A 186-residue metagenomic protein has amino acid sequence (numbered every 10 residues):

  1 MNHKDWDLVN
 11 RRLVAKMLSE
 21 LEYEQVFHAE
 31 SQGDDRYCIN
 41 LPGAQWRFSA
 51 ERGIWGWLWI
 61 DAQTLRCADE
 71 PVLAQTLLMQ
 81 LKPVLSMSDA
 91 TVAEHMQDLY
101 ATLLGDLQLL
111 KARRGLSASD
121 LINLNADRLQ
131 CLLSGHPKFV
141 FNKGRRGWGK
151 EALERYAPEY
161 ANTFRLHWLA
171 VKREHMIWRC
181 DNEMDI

Functional and structural regions predicted by a protein language model:
M1-I186: Nucleotide/phosphate-binding site architecture used for ATP/NTP-dependent chemistry
